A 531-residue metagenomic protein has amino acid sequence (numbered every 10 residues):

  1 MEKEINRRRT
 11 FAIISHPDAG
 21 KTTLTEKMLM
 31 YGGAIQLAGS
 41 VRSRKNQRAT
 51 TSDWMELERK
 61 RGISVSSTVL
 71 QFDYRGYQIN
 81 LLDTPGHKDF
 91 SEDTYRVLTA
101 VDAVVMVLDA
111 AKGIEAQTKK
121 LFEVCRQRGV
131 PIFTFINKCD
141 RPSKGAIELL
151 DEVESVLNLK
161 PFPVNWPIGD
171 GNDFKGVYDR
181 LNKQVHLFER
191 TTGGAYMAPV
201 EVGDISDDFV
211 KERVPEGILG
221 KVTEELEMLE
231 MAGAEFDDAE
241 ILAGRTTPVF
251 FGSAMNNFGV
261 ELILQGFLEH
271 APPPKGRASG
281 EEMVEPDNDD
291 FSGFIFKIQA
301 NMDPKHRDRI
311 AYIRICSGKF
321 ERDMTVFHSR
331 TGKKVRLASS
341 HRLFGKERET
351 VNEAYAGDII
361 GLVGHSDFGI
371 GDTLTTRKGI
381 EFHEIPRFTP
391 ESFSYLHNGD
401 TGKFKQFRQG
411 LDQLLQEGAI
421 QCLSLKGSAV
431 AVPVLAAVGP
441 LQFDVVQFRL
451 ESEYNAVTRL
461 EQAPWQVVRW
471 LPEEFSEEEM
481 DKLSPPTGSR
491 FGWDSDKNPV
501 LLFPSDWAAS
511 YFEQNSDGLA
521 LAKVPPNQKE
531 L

Functional and structural regions predicted by a protein language model:
M1-L531: Structural and coupling elements of P-loop NTPases
